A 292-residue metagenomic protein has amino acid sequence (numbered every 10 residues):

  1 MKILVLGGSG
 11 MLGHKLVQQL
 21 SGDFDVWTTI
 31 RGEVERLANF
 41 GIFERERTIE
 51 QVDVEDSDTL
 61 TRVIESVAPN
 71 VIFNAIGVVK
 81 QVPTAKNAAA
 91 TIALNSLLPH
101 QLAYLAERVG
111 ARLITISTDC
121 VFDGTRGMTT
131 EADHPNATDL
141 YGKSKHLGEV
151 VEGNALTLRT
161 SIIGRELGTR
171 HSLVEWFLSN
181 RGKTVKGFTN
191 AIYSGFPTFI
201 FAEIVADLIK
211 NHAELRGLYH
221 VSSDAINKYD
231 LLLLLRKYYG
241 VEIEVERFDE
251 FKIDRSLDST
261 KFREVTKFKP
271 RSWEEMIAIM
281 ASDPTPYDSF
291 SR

Functional and structural regions predicted by a protein language model:
M1-D23: N-terminal Rossmann NAD(P)H-binding glycine-rich loop of SDR-like oxidoreductase domains
L6, T29, A75-I76, L113-D119 (+1 more regions): SDR active-site strand-loop-helix element
T28-N39, D53-V54: N-terminal Rossmann-fold cofactor-binding loop
T48-L94: NAD(P)H-binding glycine-rich loop region in Rossmannoid oxidoreductase-like domains and their noncatalytic homologs
A93, L97-Q101, C120-L158, I162-L167: Catalytic helix-loop patch of NAD(P)-dependent Rossmann-fold dehydrogenases
T138, V150-Y193, F199-I200, D207: NAD(P)-dependent short-chain dehydrogenase/reductase
A202-D207, N211-S259, D288, R292: Mid/C-terminal beta-alpha module of Rossmann-like enzyme folds, strongest in SDR-family dehydrogenases/epimerases
W273-R292: Amphipathic terminal alpha-helices
